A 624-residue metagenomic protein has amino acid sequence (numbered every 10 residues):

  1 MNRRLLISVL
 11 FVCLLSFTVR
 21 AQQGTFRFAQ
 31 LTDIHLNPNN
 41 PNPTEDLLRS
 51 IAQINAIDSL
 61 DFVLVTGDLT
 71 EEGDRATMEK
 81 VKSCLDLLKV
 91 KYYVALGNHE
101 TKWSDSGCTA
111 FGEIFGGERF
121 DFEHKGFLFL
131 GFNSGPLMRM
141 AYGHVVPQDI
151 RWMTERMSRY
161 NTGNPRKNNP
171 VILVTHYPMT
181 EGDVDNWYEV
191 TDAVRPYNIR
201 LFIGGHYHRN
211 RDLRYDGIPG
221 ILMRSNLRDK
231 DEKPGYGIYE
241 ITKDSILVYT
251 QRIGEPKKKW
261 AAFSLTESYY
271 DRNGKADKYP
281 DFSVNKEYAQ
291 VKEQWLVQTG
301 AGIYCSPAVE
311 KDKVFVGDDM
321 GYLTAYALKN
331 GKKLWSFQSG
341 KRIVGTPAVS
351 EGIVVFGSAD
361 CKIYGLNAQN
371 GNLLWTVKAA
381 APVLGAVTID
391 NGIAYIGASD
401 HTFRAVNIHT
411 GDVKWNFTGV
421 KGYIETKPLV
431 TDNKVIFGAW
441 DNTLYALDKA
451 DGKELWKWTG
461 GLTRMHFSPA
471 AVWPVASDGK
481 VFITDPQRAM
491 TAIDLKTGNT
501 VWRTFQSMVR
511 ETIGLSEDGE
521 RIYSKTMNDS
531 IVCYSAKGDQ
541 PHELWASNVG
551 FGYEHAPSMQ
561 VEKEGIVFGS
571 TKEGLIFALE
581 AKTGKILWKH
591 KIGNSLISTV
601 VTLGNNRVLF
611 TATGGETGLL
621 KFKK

Functional and structural regions predicted by a protein language model:
F17-K80: N-terminal active-site segment of His-dependent metallophosphoesterases
R75-N168, E189-L201, R211-M223, D229-T242: Extended active-site neighborhood of metal-dependent phosphoesterases/phosphodiesterases
I218-D281: Binuclear metal-dependent phosphoesterase catalytic core
Y288-A308, L334-S350, L373-D390, S399 (+7 more regions): Extracytoplasmic beta-rich repeat domains
M320-G321, D360-K362, D400-T402, N442 (+4 more regions): Short coil/turn segments within WD40 beta-propeller repeats
A327-G331, N367-N370, N407-G411, D448-D451 (+4 more regions): Short loop/turn segments that connect beta-strands within beta-propeller blades
